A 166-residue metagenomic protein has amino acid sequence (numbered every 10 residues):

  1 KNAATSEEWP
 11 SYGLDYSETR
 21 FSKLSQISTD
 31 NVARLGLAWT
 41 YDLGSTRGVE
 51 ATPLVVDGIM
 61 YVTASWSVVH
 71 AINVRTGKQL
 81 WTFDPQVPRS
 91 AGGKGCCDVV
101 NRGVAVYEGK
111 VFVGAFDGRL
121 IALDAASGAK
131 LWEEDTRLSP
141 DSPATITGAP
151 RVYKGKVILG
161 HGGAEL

Functional and structural regions predicted by a protein language model:
K1-L43, K78-G93, A129-L138: Aromatic (tryptophan-biased) beta-strands that constitute blades/sheets of beta-rich domains
W9-G13, G48-V68, G93-L120, T145-L166: Repeat-blade elements of multi-bladed beta-propeller folds
R20-K23, G48-A51, W66, N73-V74: Short, glycine/acidic-enriched capping/hinge loops at junctions between secondary-structure elements
P85-V87, D117-R119, T136-P140, G163-E165: Acidic, glycine-rich active-site loops and adjacent beta-strand->loop/helix elements that engage anionic groups
A122-E134, V152-K156: Structural alpha/beta core scaffold segments of enzyme domains
